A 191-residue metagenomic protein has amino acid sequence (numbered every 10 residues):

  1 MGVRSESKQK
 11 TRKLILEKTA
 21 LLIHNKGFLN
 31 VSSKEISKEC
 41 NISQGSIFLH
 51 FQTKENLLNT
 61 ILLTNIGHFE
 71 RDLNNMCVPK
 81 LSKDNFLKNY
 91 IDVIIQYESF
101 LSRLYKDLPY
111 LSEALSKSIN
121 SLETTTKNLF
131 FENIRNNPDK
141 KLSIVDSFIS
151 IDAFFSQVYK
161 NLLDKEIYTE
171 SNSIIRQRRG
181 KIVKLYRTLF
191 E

Functional and structural regions predicted by a protein language model:
M1-K26, S33-E39, N56: Basic, helix-initiating cap at the start of DNA-binding domains
I15, T53-I61, H68: Short amphipathic alpha-helical segment with a characteristic S/N-K-E followed by hydrophobic residues
G27-F28, F48: Short amphipathic helical patch at the helix-1/turn junction of helix-turn-helix
C40-F51: Short hydrophobic/aromatic patch on the recognition helix
T60, N74-F100, I151, R179: Hydrophobic alpha-helical connector segments
E70, E113-K140, V145-I149, G180-V183: Amphipathic alpha-helical packing segments from all-alpha helical-bundle domains
D92, N128, E132-N136, A153-E191: C-terminal peripheral helix-coil segments that are non-catalytic and often amphipathic
I94-K117, L163-I167: Amphipathic alpha-helical segments used for helix-helix packing
